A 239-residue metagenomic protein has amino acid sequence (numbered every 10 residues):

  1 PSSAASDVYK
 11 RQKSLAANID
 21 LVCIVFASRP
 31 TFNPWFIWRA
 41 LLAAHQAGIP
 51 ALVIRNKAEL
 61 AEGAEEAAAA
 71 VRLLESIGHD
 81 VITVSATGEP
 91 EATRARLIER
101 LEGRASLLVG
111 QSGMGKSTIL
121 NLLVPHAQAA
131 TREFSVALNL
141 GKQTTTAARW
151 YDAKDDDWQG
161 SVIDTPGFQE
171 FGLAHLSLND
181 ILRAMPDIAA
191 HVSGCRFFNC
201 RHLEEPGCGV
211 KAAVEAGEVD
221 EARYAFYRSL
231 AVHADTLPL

Functional and structural regions predicted by a protein language model:
P1-A5, Y9: Single conserved hydrophobic/aromatic residue that forms the stacking wall/gate of nucleotide- or nucleobase-binding
A4, N18, E102-G103: Alpha-helix C-terminal capping/helix-to-coil transition sites in glycosyltransferase folds
R11-D80, I188, E205-A234: Conserved C-terminal guanine-recognition region of P-loop GTPase G domains, centered on the G4
S28-T31, K57-E62, T87-E91, D157 (+2 more regions): Conserved nucleotide-binding/hydrolysis micro-motifs of P-loop NTPases
L60-S112: Canonical P-loop GTPase G-domain recognition
A95-P186, A190-N199, E204, H233: Conserved G1/Walker A P-loop phosphate-binding module
S177-L182, R223, R228-S229, L239: Conserved P-loop NTPase catalytic core
